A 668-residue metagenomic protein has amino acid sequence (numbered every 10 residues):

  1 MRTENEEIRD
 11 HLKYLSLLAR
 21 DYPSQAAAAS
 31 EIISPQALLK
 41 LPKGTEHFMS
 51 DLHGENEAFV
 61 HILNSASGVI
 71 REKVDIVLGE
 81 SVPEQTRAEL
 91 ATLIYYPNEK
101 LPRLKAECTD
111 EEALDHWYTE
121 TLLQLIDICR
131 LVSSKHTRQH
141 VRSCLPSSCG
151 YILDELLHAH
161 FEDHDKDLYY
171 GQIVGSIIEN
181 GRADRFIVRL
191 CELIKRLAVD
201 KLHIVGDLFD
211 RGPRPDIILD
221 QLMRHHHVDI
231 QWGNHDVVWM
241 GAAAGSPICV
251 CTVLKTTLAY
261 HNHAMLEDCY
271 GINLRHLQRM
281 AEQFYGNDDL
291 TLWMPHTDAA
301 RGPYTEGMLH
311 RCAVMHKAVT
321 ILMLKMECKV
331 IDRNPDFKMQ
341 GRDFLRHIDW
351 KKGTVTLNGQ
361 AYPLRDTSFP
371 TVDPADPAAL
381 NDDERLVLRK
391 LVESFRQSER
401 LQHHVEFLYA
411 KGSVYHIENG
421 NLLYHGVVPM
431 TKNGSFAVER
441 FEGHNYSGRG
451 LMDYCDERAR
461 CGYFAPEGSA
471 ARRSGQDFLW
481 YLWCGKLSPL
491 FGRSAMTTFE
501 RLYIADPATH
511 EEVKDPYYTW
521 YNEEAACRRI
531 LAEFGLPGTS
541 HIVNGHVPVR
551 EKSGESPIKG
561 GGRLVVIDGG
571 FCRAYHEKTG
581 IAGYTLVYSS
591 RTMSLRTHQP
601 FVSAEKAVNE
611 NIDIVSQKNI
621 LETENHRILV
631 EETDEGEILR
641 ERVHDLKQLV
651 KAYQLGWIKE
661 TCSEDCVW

Functional and structural regions predicted by a protein language model:
M1-W668: Feature recognizes metal-dependent phosphohydrolase scaffolds
